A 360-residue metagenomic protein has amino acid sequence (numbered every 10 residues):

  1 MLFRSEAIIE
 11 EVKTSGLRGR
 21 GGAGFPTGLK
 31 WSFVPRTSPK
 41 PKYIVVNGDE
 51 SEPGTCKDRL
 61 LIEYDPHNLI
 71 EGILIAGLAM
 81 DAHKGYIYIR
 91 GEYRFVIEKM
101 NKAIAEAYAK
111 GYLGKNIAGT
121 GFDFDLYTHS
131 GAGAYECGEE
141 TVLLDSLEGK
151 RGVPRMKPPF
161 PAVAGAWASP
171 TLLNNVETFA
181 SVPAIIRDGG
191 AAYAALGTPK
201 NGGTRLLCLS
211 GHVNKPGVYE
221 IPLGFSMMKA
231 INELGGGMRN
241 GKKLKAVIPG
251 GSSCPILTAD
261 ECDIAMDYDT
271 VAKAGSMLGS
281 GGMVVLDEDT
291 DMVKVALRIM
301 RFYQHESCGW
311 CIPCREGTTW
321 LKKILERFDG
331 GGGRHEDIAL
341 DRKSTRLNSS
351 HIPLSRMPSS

Functional and structural regions predicted by a protein language model:
M1-L2, L347-P358: Short, small-residue-biased leader/transition segments that mark boundaries at the very start of proteins
F3-T14, K40-K42, G48, K57-I62 (+4 more regions): Ferredoxin-type iron-sulfur electron-transfer modules in oxidoreductases and energy-metabolism complexes
V12-F33, A76, G133-D145, G149 (+3 more regions): Conserved phosphate/anionic-ligand binding catalytic regions in large, soluble enzymes, centered on
A23-W31, T55-D58, I97-K102, C137-G149 (+7 more regions): Short acidic, glycine/serine/threonine-rich loops at helix termini
F25-K30, R90-Y93, T120-G131, P199 (+5 more regions): A glycine-rich phosphate-binding loop feature that marks nucleotide/adenosyl-phosphate handling sites
D65-A79: Histidine-anchored nucleotide/phosphate-binding helix
G72-L74, G224-R239: Short amphipathic, charge-patterned alpha-helical segments
I97-L223, G235: Hydrophobic alpha-helical positions that pack around
